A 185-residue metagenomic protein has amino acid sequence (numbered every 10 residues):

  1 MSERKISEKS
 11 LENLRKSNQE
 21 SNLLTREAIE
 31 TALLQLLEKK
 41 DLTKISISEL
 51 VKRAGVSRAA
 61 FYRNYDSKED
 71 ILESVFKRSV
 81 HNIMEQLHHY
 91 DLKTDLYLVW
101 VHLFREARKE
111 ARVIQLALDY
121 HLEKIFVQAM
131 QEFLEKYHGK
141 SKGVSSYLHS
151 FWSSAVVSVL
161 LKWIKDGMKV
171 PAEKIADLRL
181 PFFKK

Functional and structural regions predicted by a protein language model:
M1-N22: N-terminal intrinsically disordered/low-complexity leader segments
R4-K5, V144-K185: Hydrophobic alpha-helical segments that form the core of small-molecule binding pockets and/or dimer interfaces
S17, S21, T25, L122 (+2 more regions): Conserved acidic
L23-L34, E38, T43-I47, K52-G55 (+1 more regions): An amphipathic alpha-helix adjacent to DNA-recognition modules
I45-S46, Q115-A117, F126, A172: Short, hydrophobic secondary-structure boundary micro-motifs
L87-V113: Hydrophobic alpha-helical connector segments
D119-S154, K184: Amphipathic alpha-helical packing segments from all-alpha helical-bundle domains
